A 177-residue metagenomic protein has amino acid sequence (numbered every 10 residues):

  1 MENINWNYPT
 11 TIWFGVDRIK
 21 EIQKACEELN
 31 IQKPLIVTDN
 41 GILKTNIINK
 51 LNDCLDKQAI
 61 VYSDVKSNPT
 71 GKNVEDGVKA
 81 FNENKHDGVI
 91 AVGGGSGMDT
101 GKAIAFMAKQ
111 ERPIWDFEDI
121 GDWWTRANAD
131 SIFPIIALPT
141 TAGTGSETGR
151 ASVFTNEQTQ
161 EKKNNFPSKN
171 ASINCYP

Functional and structural regions predicted by a protein language model:
M1-K57, V61-Y62: An N-terminal, well-structured beta->alpha segment
D17, E21, L29, N46 (+3 more regions): Conserved active-site and cofactor/substrate-binding residues in soluble primary-metabolism enzymes
D17, G93-D99, T141, G145-E147 (+1 more regions): Gly/Ser/Thr-rich beta-alpha loop segments that engage phosphate groups in nucleotides
I31-K33, H86, S172: Local beta-strand N-terminus motif with an aromatic residue
L35-I36, I90, I136: Conserved beta-strand elements of the Class I
L43-P113: N-terminal small/polar loop signature for handling phosphorylated ligands or for N-terminal nucleophile
E111-P177: A glycine/threonine-rich phosphate-anchoring loop and its flanking beta-alpha core in nucleotide/phosphate-binding
